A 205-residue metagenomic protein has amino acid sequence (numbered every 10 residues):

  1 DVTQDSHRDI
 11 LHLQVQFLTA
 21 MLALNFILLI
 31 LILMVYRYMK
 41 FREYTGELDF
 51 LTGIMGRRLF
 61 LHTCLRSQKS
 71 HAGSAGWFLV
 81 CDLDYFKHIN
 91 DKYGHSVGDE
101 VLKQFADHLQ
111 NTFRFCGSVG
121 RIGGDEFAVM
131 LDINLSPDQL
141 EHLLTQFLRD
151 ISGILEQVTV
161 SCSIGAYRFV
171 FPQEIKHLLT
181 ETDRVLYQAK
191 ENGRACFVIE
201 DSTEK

Functional and structural regions predicted by a protein language model:
V2, S6-L51, R58-Q68, S118: Signal-transducing coiled-coil linker helices
E43-T63, C81-H95, K103: Conserved nucleotide-binding and Mg2+-coordinating catalytic segments in signaling enzymes
F60, C64, L102, A106-L109 (+2 more regions): Heptad-repeat coiled-coil signal-transmission/dimerization helices
T63-Y93, L109, G120: Active-site-proximal structural segments of metal-dependent nucleotidyl cyclase/transferase enzymes
D91, M130-N134, F169-V170: Residue-level recognition of strand-loop junctions within catalytic nucleotide-signaling folds
A106-D107, Q139-Q157, D183: Alpha-helical scaffold within the catalytic cores of cyclic-nucleotide enzymes
A106-D138: Conserved helix-loop-beta segment at the catalytic/binding core of cyclic-nucleotide signaling proteins
V119, S163-N192, V198-K205: Cyclic nucleotide signaling catalytic output domains
